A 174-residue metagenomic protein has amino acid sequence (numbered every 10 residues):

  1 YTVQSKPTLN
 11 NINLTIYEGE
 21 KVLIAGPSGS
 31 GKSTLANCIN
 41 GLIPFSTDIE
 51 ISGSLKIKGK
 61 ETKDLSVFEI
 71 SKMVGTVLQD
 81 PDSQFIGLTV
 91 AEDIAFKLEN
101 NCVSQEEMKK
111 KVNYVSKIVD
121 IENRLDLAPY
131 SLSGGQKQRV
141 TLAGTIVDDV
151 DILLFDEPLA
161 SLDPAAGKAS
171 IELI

Functional and structural regions predicted by a protein language model:
Y1-N11, I43-D48, D64-S66, Q105: A short, flexible loop at the N-terminus of ABC-type nucleotide-binding domains that lies
T2, S54-E69: ABC ATPase NBD Q-loop/coupling interface
E106-R124: Conserved ABC ATPase "signature" region
A128-L132, Q136: Conserved ABC ATPase signature
L142: Hydrophobic anchor residue at the start of the ABC signature
L153-D156: Catalytic Walker B motif of ABC-type/P-loop ATPase nucleotide-binding domains
P164-A166: Helix N-cap at the start of a conserved alpha-helix in ABC-type nucleotide-binding domains
